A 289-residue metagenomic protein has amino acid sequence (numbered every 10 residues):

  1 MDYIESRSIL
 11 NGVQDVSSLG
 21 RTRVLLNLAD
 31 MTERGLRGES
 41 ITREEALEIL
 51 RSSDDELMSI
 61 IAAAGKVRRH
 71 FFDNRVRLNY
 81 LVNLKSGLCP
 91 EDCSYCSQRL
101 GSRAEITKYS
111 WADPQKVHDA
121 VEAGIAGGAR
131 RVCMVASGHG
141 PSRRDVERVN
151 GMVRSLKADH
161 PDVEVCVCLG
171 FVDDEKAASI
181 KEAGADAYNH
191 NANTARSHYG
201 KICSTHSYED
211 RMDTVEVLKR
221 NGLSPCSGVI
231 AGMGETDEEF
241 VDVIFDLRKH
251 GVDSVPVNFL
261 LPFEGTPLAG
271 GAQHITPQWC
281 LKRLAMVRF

Functional and structural regions predicted by a protein language model:
M1-P90: Flexible, acidic/Gly-rich N-terminal and inter-domain linker regions that tether and position cofactor-handling modules
D2-I4, H139-V146, I275, M286-R288: Cofactor-cradling patches in redox/metallo enzymes
G38, A64, C93, M134 (+4 more regions): Conserved, mostly hydrophobic/aromatic
S59-S102, Y109-C133: N-terminal pre-triad scaffold of radical SAM enzymes
G65-K66, R154, A285: Active-site phosphate/pyrophosphate- and oxyanion-stabilizing loops and adjacent acidic/basic residues in soluble
L100-A120, G124-V215, L223-A231, D253-L260: Core AdoMet radical
D145, A178, K201, D237-E239 (+1 more regions): Short, well-ordered secondary-structure micro-motifs
H160, E209-P267, P277-F289: Conserved C-terminal portion of the radical SAM core fold that forms the substrate/S-adenosylmethionine-binding
